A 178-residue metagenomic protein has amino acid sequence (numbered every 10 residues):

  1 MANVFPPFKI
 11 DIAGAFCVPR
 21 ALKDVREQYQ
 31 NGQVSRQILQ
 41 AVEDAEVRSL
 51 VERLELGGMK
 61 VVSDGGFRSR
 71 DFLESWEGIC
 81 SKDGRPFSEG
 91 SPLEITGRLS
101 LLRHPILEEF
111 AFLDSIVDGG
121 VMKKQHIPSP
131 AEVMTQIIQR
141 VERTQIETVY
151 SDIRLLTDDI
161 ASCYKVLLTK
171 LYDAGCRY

Functional and structural regions predicted by a protein language model:
M1-Y178: Domain-level signal for soluble alpha/beta catalytic cores
